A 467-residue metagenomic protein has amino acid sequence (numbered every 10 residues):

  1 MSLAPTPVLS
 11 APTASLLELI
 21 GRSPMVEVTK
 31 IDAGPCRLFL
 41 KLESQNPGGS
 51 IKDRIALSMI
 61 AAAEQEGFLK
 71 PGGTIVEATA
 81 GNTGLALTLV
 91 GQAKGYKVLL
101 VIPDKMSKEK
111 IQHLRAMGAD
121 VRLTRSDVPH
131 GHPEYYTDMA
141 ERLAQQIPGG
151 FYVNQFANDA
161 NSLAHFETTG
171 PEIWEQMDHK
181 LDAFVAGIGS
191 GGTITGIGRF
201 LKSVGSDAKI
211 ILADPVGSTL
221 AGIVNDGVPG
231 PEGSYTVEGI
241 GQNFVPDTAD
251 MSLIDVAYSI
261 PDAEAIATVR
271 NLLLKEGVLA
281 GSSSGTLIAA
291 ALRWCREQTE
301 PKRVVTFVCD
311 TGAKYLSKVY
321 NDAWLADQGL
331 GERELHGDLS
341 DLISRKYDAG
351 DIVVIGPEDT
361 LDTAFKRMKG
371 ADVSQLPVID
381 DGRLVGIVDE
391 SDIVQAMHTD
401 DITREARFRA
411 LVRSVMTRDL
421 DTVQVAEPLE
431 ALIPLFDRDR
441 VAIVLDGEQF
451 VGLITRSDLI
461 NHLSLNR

Functional and structural regions predicted by a protein language model:
M1-L342: PLP-dependent amino-acid enzyme catalytic core
K105-K108, D351-I352, L361, L384: Short glycine/proline-centered loop/turn elements that form peptide/ligand docking sites
L253, H336-I352, D359, R407-L420: Bateman (tandem CBS) regulatory domains
V354-D372, I379-D380, M397, D421-R440 (+3 more regions): The conserved cystathionine-beta-synthase
V385-I393, A442, V451-L459: Short hydrophobic beta-strand motif reused across regulatory alpha/beta modules
V394-Q395, D401-I402: Alpha-helical adaptor scaffolds
